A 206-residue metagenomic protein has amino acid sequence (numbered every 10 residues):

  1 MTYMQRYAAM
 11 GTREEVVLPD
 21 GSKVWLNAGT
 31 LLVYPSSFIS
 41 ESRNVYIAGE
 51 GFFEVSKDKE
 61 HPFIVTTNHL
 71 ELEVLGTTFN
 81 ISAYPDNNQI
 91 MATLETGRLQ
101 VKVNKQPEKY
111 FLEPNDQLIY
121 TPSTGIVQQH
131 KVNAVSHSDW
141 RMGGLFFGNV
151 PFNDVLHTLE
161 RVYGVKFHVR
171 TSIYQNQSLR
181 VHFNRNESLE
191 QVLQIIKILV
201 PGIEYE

Functional and structural regions predicted by a protein language model:
M1-E206: A residue-level detector for the "anchor" residue at the start of short, highly conserved motifs
